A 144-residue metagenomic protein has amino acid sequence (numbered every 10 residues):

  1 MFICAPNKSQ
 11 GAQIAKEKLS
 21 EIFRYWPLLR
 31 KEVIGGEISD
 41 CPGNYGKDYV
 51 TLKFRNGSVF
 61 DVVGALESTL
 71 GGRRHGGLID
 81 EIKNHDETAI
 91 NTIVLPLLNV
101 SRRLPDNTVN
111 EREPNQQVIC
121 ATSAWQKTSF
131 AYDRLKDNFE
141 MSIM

Functional and structural regions predicted by a protein language model:
M1-M144: Phosphate/NTP-binding elements of NTP-utilizing enzymes
